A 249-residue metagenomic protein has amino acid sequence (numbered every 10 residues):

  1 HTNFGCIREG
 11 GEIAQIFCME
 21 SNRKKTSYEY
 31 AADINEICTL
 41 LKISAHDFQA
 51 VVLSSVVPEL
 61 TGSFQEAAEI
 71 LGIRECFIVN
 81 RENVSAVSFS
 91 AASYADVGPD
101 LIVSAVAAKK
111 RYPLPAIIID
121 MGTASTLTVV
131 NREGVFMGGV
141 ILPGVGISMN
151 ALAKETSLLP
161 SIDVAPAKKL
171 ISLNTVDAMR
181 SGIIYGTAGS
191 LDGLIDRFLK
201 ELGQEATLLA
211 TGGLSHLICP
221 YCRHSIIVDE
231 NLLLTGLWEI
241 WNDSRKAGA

Functional and structural regions predicted by a protein language model:
H1-I16, A108, Y112-F136, L152 (+1 more regions): Gly/Thr-rich phosphate-binding beta-strand-loop-beta motif of the actin/hexokinase/Hsp70
I13-S63, G146, A151: N-terminal phosphate-binding loop and adjacent alpha-helix
N22-E29, V97-P99, S104-V106, K110-P113 (+3 more regions): Glycine-rich phosphate-binding loop plus the immediately following alpha-helix
K24-T26, N83-A86, L232-G236: A short acidic, often aromatic-flanked loop/helix-cap motif at beta-alpha or helix-coil junctions that lines enzyme
L41-H46, R111-P113, E201-Q204: Glycine-rich phosphate-binding loop signature in dinucleotide/nucleotide-binding domains
I43-V97, E133-G139, G144-V145, L173-I184 (+3 more regions): Short beta-strand-loop/turn "lid" adjacent to the catalytic site in phosphate-handling enzymes
T187-E201: A short, acidic, amphipathic alpha-helical segment used as a generic capping/interface helix at domain edges
E201-A249: Long hydrophobic alpha-helical segments typical of transmembrane helices together with their membrane-interfacial
